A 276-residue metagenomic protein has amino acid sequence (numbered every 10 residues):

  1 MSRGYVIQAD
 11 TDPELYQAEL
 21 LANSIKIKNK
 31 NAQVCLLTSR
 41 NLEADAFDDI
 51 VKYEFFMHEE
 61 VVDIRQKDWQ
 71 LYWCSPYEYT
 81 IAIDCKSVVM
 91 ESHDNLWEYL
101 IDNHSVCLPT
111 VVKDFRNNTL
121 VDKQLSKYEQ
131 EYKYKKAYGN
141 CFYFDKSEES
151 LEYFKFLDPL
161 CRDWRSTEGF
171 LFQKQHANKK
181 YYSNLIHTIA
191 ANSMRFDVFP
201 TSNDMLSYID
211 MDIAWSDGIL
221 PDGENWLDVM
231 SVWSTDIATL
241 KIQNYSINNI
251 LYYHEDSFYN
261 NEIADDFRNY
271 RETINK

Functional and structural regions predicted by a protein language model:
M1-E59, N178, S246-K276: N-terminal anchoring/stem segment of glycosyltransferases
A18, A22, N118-L120, N184: Short, highly selective alpha-helical patches that border small-molecule cofactor pockets in redox/cofactor-processing
C35-T38, I81-D84, V89, V106-P109 (+2 more regions): A structural signal for short, well-ordered beta-strand segments and their strand-loop junctions that often border
N41, S75-Y77, D145-E149: Short loop segments at secondary-structure junctions
A46-V51, E129-C141, D145-K276: A glycosyltransferase accessory/donor-loop signature
V62: Conserved phosphate/oxyanion-binding catalytic-loop motifs
K67-N118: GT-A fold catalytic core of metal-dependent nucleotide-sugar glycosyltransferases, centered on the diacidic
C107-Q130, N269-T273: A short, conserved beta-to-alpha structural element at the edge of catalytic cores that scaffolds binding
